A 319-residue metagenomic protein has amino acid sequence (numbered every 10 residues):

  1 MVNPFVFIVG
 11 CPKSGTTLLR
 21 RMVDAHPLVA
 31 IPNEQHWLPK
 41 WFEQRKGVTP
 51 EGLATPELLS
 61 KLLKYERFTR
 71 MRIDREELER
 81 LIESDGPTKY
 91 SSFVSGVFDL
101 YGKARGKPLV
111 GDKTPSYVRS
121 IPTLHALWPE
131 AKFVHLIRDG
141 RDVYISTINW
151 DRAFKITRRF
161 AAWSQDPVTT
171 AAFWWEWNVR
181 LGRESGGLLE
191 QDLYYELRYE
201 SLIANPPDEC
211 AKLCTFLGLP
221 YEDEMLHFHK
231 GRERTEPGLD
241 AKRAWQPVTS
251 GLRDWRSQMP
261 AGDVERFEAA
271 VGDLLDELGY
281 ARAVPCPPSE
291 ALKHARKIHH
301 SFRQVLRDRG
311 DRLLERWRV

Functional and structural regions predicted by a protein language model:
M1-F7, P87, I148-D151, T157 (+4 more regions): PAPS-dependent sulfotransferases, especially Golgi type II membrane carbohydrate sulfotransferases
F7, L18, W37, K132 (+2 more regions): Amphipathic alpha-helical recognition patches that constitute DNA-binding helices
C11: P-loop (Walker A) phosphate-binding loop of NTP-binding proteins
S14: ATP-binding Walker
T17-L28: A conserved segment at the C-terminal end of the G1
P27-A30, K132: Catalytic donor-sugar/metal-binding loop of nucleotide-sugar-dependent glycosyltransferases
A30-D112, Y117-V118, A153-S164: PAPS-dependent sulfation machinery
F98-G231, T235-Q246: PAPS-dependent sulfotransferase catalytic domain
